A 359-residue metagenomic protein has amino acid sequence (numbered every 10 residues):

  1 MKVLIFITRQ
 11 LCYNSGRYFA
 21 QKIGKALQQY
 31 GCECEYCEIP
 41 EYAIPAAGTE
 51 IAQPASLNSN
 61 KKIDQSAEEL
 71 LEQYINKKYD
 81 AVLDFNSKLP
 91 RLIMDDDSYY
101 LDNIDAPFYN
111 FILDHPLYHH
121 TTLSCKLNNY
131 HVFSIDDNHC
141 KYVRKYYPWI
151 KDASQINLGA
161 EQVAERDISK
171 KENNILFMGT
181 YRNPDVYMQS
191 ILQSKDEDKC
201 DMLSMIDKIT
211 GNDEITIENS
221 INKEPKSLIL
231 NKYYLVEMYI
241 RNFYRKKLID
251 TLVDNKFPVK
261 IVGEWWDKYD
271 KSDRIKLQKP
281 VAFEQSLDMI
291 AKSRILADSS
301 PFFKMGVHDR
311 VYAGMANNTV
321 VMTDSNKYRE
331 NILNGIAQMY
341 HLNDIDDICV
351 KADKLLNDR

Functional and structural regions predicted by a protein language model:
M1-D105, L230-L235, Y239-F243, H341: N-terminal pre-catalytic "stem/leader" segment of glycosyltransferase-like enzymes
F6-L11, I39-P40, D84-K88, F111-D114 (+3 more regions): Structural motif
I7, Y18-K25, Y36-Y42, C125-K126 (+2 more regions): Catalytic binding pocket for nucleotide-activated donors in carbohydrate/polymer assembly enzymes
A26, Q73-N76, D95-P107, L123-H131 (+2 more regions): Short, surface-exposed basic-aromatic patches at helix termini and helix-loop junctions that form
Y36-C37, V82, Y109-I112, H131-I135 (+3 more regions): Short, hydrophobic beta-strand segments that form beta-sheet elements in well-ordered domains
K88, H115-Y118, D136-C140, E161 (+2 more regions): Short, polar loop motifs at secondary-structure junctions
D105-S220: Catalytic core of nucleotide-activated saccharide and alditol-phosphate transferases
K170-A291: Conserved catalytic-core segment of nucleotide-activated headgroup transferases in glycan assembly
